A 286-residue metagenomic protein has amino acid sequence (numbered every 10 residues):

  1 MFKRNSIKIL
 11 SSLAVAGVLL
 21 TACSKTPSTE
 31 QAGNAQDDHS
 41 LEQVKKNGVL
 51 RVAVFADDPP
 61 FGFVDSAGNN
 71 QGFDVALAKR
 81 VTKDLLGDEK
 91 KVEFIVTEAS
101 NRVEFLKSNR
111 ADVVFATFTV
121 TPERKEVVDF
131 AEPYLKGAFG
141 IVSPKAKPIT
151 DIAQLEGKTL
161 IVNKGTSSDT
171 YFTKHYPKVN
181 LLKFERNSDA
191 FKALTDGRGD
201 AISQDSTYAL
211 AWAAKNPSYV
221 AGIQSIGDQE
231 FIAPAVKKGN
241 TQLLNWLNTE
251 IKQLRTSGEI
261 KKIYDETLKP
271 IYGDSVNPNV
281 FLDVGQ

Functional and structural regions predicted by a protein language model:
L19-A22: C-terminal motif of bacterial Sec signal peptides marking the signal peptidase cleavage site
S24-T26, V75-A76, R80-D84, T166 (+1 more regions): Extended ligand-binding regions for polar small-molecule ligands
P27-A35, T170-F184, A221-S225, I251-Q286: Ligand-binding clefts/hinges and TM-proximal coupling segments of bilobed small-molecule sensing domains
A32-V114: Extracytoplasmic small-molecule ligand-binding "clamshell" domains of the periplasmic binding protein/Venus flytrap
D37, V92-E104, K147, L182-K192 (+2 more regions): Short helix-initiation/N-cap motifs at beta->coil->alpha
A56, L135-S143, S206, L210-I251 (+1 more regions): Periplasmic-binding protein-like
K79, K91-Q154: Acidic, polar ligand-binding/catalytic clefts
N101, T117-E126, Y171-K174, T195-Q229: A ligand-binding cleft/hinge motif common to bilobed small-molecule-binding domains
